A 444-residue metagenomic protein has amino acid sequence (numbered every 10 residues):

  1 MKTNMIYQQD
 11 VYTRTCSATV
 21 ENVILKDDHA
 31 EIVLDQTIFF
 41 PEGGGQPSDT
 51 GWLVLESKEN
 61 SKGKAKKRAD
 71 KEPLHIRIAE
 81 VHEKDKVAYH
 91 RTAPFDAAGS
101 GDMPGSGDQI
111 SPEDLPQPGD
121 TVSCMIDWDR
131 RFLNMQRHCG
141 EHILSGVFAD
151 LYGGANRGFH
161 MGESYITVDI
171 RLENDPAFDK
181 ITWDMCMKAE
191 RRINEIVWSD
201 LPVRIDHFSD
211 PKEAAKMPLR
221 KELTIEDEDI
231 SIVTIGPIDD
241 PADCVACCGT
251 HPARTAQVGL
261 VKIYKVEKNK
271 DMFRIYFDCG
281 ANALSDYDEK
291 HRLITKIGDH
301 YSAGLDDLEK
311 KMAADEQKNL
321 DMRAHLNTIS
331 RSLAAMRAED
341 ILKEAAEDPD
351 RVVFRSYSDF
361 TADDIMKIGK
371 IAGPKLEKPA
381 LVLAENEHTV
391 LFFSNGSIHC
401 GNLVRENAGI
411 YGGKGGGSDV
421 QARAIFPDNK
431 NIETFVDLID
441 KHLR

Functional and structural regions predicted by a protein language model:
M1-E56, K64-G99, G107-P116, D120: Conserved nucleotide-binding/hydrolysis modules and their immediate coupling elements across P-loop/ASCE NTPase motors
C16-N22, H207, P349-D359: Short amphipathic
N22-I38, G119-F132, E226-A242, G396-G413 (+1 more regions): Short, hydrophobic/aliphatic alpha-helical segments
T37-L55, P116-D169, D419-V420: Active/ligand-binding-proximal structured segments within catalytic/core domains that scaffold catalytic residues
G45, P237, D243-Q257, V352-R444: Glycine-rich, acidic loop segments that terminate in or are immediately followed by a histidine
E80-V81, R157-G162, K265-V266, L381-A384 (+1 more regions): Short beta-strand
R130, D150-N269: Functional cores that coordinate and move charged inorganic groups
A177, D271-C400, Q421-A424: Conserved bacterial/organellar gene-expression machines centered on ribosome-associated P-loop NTPases
